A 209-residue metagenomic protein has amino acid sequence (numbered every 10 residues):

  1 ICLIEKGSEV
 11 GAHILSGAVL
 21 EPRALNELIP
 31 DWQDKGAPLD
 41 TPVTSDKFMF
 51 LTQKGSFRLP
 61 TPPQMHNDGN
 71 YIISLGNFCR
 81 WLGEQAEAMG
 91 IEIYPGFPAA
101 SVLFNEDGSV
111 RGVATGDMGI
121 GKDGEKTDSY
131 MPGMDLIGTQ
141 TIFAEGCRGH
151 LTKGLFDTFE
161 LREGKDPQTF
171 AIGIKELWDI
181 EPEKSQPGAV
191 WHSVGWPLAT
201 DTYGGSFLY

Functional and structural regions predicted by a protein language model:
I1-S56, P60-Y209: Residues forming the flavin
